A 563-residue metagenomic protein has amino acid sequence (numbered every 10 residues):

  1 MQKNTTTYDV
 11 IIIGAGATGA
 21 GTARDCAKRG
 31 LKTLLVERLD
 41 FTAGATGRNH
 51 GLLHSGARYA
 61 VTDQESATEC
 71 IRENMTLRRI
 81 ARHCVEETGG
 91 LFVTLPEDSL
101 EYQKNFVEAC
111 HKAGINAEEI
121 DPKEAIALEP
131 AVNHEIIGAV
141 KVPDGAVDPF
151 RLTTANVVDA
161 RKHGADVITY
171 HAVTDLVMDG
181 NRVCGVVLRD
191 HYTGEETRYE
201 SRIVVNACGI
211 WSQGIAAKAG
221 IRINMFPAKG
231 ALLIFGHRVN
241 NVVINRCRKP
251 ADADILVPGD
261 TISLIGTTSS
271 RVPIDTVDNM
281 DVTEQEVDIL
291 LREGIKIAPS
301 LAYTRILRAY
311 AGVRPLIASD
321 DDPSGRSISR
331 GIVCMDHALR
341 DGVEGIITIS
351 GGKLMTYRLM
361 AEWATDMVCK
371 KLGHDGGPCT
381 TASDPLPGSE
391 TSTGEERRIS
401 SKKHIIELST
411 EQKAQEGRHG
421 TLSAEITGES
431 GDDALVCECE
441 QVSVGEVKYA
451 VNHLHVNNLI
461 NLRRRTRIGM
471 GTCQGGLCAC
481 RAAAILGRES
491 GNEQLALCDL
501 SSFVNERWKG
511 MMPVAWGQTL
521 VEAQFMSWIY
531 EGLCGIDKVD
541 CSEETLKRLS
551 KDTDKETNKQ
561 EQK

Functional and structural regions predicted by a protein language model:
T6-Y8, G194-I203: Core beta-strand elements of the Rossmann-like FAD/NAD(P) dinucleotide-binding domain in flavoenzyme oxidoreductases
V10-L34: N-terminal Rossmann-like FAD-binding beta1-loop-alpha1 element of flavoenzymes
I13, Y199-G209: Short hydrophobic core segments
A27-G47: Glycine-rich FAD pyrophosphate-binding loop
G51-E124, L128, D254, T393-S401 (+1 more regions): Dinucleotide-binding Rossmann-like beta1-alpha1 core, especially the glycine-rich loop that anchors the ADP
V93-T169, D175-R182, D260, D320-R326 (+2 more regions): Flavin (FAD/FMN) cofactor-binding and adjacent substrate-gating region of FAD-dependent oxidoreductase domains
P149, N224-A231, H237-V239, C247-L264 (+2 more regions): C-terminal catalytic lobe of FAD-dependent flavoproteins
N206-G220: Flavin (primarily FAD) binding-site architecture
